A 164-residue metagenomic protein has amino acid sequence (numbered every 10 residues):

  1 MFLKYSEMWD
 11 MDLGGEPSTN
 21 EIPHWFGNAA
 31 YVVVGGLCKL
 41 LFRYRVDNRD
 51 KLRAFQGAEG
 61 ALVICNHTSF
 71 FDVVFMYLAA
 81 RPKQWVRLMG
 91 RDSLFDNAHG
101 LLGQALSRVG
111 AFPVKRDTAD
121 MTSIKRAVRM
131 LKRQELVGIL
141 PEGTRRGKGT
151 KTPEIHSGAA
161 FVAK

Functional and structural regions predicted by a protein language model:
F2-N48, A98-V109: A transmembrane-helix-recognition feature enriched in membrane-embedded lipid enzymes and envelope glyco-/phospholipid
L40-K164: Soluble catalytic domains of membrane acyltransferases
